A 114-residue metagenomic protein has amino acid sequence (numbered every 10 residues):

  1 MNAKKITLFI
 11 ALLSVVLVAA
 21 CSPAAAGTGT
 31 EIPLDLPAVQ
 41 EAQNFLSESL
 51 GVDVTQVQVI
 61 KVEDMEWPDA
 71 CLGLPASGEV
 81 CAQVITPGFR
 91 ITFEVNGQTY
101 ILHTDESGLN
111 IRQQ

Functional and structural regions predicted by a protein language model:
M1-F9: Bacterial N-terminal signal peptides that target proteins for export
L13-S14: Repetitive helical segments and hydrophobic/amphipathic motifs
L17-A20: C-terminal motif of bacterial Sec signal peptides marking the signal peptidase cleavage site
S22-A24: Bacterial signal peptide processing site
A26-G29: Amphipathic alpha-helical segments typified by the pilin-like N-terminal helix that continues immediately C-terminal
E31-D69: Short, non-transmembrane alpha-helical segments in secretory-pathway proteins
V57-T104: Exposed beta-strand-loop-beta-strand "reactive/processing" segments of non-cytosolic proteins
E106-Q114: C-terminal partner/receptor-binding element of secreted or periplasmic proteins
